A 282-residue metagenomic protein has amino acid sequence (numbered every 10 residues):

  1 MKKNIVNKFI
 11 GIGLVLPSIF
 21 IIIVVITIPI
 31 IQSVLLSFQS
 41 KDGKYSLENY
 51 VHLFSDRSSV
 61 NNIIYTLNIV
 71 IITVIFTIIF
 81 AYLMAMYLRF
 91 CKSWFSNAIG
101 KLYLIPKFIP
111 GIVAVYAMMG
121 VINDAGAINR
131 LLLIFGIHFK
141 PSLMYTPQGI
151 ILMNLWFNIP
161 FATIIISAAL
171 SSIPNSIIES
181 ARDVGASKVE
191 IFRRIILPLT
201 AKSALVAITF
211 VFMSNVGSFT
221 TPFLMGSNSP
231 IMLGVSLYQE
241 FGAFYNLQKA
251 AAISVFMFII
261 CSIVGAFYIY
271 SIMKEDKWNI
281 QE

Functional and structural regions predicted by a protein language model:
K2-F9, P147-G149, I173-V206: Amphipathic cytosolic juxtamembrane alpha-helices at the membrane-cytosol interface of multi-pass membrane transporters
K2-V6, I72-L104, Y116, G120 (+1 more regions): Transmembrane-helix boundary motif in ABC transporter permease subunits
N4, G13-L14, L36, L88 (+2 more regions): C-terminal transmembrane helix and the adjacent membrane-cytosol boundary/short C-terminal tail of inner/organellar
N4-N7, Y50-S58, V216, P222-K274: Interhelical loop and adjacent transmembrane-helix boundary motif in polytopic membrane transport permeases
P17-I26, I105, T163-I166, P174 (+1 more regions): Transmembrane alpha-helices
F20-R57, N61, V121, A125 (+3 more regions): Short membrane-interfacial helix/loop motifs at transmembrane-helix boundaries
V115-L155, V189, L224-S229: Membrane-interfacial helix termini and adjacent extracytoplasmic/periplasmic loops of multi-pass transporters
K140-R182, I208: Membrane-cytosol interface at the C-terminal ends of specific transmembrane alpha-helices in multi-pass membrane
